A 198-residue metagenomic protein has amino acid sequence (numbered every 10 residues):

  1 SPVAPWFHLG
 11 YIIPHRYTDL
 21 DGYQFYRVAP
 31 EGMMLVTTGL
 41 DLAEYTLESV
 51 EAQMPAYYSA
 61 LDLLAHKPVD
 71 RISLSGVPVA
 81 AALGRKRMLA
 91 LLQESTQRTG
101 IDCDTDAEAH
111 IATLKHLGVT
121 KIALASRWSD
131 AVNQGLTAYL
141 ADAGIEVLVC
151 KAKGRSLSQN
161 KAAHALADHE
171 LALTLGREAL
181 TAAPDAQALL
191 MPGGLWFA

Functional and structural regions predicted by a protein language model:
S1-S59, A131-N133, T137-A167: N-terminal glycine-rich anion-binding loop in soluble enzyme alpha/beta folds
Y11-I12, V69-S75, A123-S126, D185-G193: Periplasmic-binding protein-like
L61-E108: Glycine/small-residue-rich loop that forms an oxyanion/phosphate-binding "nest" at active or ligand-binding sites
A65-P68, I111-T120, T181-A183: Glycine-rich phosphate/diphosphate-binding loops that line cofactor/substrate pockets in enzymes
P78-L83, L157-L166, F197: Short, small-residue-enriched loops and turns at beta-alpha junctions that line or gate enzyme active sites
S95, I101-Q159: Conserved beta-alpha
D104-A109, A167-E178: Active-site glycine-rich loop that binds ribose-phosphate moieties when present
A172-A198: Hydrophobic alpha-helical
